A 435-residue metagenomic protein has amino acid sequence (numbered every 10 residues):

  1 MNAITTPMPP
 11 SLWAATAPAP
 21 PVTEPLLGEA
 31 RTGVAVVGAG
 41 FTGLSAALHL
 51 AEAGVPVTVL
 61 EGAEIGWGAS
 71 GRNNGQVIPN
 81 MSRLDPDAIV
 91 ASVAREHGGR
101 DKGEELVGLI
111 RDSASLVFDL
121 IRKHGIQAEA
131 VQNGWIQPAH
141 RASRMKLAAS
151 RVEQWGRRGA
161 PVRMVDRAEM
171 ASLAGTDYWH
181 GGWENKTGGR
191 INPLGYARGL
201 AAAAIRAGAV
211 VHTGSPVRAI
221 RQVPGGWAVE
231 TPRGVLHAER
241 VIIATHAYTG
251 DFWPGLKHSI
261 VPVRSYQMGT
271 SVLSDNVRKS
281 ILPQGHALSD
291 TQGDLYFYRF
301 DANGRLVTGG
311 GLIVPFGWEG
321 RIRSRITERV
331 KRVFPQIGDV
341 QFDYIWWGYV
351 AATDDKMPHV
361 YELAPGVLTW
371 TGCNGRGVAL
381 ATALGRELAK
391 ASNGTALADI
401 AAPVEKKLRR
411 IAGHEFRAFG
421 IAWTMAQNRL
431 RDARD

Functional and structural regions predicted by a protein language model:
M1-V34: Extreme N-terminal leader/targeting segments of oxidoreductases
T23, Q127-Q137, E169-A203, A207 (+1 more regions): Helix-loop-beta segment of a Rossmann-like dinucleotide-binding subdomain
A30-V59: N-terminal Rossmann-like FAD-binding beta1-loop-alpha1 element of flavoenzymes
E52-R72: Glycine-rich FAD pyrophosphate-binding loop
G75-V77, K123-V131, V217-A219, V235-P365: Active-site substrate-recognition segment that forms the wall of the catalytic cavity or substrate channel
N80-R167: Dinucleotide-binding Rossmann-like beta1-alpha1 core, especially the glycine-rich loop that anchors the ADP
S150-G156, D177-E239: Helical element adjacent to the flavin cofactor pocket in flavoenzyme catalytic cores
F316-W318, R323-A433: C-terminal catalytic lobe of FAD-dependent flavoproteins
